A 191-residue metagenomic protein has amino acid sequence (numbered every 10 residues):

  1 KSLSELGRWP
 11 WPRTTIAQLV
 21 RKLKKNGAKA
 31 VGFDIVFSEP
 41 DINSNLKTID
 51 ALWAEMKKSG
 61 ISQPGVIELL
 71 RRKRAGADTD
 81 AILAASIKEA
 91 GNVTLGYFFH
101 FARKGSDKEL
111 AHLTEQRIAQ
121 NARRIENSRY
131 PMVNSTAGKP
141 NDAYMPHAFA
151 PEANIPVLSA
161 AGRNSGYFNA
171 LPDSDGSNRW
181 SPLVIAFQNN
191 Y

Functional and structural regions predicted by a protein language model:
K1-Y191: Non-transmembrane functional regions of envelope-associated proteins
